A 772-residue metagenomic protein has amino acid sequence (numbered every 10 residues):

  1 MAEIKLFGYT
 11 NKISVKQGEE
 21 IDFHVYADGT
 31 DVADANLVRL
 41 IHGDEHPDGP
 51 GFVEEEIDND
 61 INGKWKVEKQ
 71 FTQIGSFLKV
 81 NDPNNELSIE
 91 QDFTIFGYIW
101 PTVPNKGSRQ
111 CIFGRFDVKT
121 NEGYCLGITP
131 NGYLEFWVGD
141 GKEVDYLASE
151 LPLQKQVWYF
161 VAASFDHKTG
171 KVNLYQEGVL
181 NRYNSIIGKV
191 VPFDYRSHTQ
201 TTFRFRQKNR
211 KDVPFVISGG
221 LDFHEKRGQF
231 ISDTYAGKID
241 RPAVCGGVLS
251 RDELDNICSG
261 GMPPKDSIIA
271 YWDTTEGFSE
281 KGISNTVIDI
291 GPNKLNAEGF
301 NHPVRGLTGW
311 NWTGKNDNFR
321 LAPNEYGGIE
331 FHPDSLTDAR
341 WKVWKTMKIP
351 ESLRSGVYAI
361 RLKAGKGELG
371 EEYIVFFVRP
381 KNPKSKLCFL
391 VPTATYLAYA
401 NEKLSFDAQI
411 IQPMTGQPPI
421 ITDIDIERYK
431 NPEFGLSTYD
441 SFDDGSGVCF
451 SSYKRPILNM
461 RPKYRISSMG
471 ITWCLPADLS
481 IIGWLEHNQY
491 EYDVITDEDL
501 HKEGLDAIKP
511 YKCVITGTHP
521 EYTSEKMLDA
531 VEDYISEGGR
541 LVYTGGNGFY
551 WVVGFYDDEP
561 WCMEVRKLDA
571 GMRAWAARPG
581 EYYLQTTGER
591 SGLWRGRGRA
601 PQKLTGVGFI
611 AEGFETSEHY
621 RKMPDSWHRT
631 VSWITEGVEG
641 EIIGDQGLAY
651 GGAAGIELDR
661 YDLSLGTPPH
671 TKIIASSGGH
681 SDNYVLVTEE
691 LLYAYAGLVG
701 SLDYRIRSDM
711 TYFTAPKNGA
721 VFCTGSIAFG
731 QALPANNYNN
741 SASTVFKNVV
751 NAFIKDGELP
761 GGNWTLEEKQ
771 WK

Functional and structural regions predicted by a protein language model:
M1-K5: Proline/serine/threonine-rich low-complexity linkers at boundaries of modular beta-sandwich domains
G8, I13-V32, L40-T313: Extracellular glycan-associated modules
T30, V38-L40, H302-T337, A364 (+3 more regions): Aromatic-Pro/Gly-enriched surface loop or interdomain linker that acts as a lid/target-recognition segment
D60-S76, E325-T346: Aromatic sugar-binding surface patches on proteins that engage polysaccharides or sugar-phosphate polymers
K69, G356-L362: Short, aromatic- and glycine-rich surface loops/edge beta-strands on solvent-exposed regions
G123-G127, G483, R707-A715: Short, surface-exposed beta-strand/loop micro-motifs that present aromatic residues
D334-S335, T346-K348, S352-R354, G470-D557 (+3 more regions): Helical hinge/lid and interdomain linker segments adjacent to catalytic or ligand-binding clefts that mediate domain
E559-N748, A752-F753: Glycine-rich, aromatic-lined ligand/substrate-binding cores of catalytic and carbohydrate-binding domains
